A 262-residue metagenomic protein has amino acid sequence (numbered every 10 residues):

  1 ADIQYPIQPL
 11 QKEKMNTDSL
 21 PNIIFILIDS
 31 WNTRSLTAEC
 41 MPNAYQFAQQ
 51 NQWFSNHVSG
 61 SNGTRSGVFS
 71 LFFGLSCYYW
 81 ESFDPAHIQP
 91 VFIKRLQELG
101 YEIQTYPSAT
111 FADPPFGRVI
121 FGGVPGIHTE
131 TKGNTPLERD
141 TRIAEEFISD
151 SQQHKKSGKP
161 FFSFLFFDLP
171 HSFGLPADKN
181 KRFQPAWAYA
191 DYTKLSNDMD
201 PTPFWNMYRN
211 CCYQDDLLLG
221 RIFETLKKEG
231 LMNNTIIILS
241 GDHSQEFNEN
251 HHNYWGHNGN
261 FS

Functional and structural regions predicted by a protein language model:
A1-D191: Active-site-proximal alpha/beta segments of enzymes that process anionic O-linked groups
I23-I26, S30, F167, Q214-L218 (+2 more regions): Catalytic glutamate of the conserved HExxH
L36, F223, E249: Active-site-flanking alpha-helical
N43-A44, K132-L137, Y208-C212, I238-D242: N-terminal start-of-chain detector that recognizes signal peptides and the immediate post-cleavage beginning
W80-F83, G133-N134, T202-C212, F223 (+1 more regions): Active-site rim elements
A144-K155, A188-T235: A long, amphipathic alpha-helix that forms part of the scaffold/cap immediately adjacent to metal-dependent active
K227-S262: Histidine-centered active-site microenvironments of extracellular/periplasmic hydrolases and transferases
